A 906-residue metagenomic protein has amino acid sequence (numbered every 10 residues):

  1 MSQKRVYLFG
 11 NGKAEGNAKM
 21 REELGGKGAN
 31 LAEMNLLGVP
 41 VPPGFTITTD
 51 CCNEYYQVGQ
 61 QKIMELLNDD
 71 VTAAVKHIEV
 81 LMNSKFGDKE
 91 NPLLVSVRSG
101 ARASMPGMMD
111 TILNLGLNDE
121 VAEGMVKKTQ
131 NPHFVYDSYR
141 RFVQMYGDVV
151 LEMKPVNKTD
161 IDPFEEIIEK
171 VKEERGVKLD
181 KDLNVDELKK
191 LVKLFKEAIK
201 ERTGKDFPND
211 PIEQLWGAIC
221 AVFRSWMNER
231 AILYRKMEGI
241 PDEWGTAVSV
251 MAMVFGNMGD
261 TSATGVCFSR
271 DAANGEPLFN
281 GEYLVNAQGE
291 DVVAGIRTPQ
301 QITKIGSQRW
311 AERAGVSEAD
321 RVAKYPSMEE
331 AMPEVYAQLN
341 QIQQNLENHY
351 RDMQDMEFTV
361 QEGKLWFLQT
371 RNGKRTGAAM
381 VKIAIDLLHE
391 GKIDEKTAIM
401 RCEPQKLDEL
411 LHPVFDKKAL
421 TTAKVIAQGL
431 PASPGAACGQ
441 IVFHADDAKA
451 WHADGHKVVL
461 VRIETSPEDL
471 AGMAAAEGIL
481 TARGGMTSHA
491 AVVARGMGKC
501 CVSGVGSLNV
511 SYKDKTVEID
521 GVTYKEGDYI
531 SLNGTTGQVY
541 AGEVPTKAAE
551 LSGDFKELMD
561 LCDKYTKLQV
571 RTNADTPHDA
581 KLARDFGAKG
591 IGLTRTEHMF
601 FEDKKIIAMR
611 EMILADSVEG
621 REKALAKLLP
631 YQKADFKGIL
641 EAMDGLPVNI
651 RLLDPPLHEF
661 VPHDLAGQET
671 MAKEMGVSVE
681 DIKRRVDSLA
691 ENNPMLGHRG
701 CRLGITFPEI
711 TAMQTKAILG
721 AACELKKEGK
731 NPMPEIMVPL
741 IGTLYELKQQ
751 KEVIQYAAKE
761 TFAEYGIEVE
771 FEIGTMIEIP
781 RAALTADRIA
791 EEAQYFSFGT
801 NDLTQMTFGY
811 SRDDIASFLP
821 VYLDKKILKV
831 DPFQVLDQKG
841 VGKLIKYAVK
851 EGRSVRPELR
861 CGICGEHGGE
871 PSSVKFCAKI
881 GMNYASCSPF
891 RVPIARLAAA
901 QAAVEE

Functional and structural regions predicted by a protein language model:
M1-A423, A450, H456-V459, S466-A471 (+11 more regions): Nucleotide/phosphate-binding sheet-loop regions of phosphoryl- and nucleotidyl-transfer enzymes
K13-R21, S433-A475, V841-P857: C-terminal accessory/binding modules appended to enzymatic or scaffolding proteins
F45, A482-G484, S503-G506, T594 (+2 more regions): Short beta->alpha connector loops at strand-helix junctions that form conserved, small/polar/Pro-enriched
D69, M237, I399-H452, K457-V458 (+6 more regions): Long, charged amphipathic helices and adjacent flexible linkers at domain junctions
R98-S99, L551, L561-E906: Conserved alpha/beta-domain cores
S249, V442, V459-V461, L480 (+3 more regions): Structural motif
K364-W366, V459, S466-A474, M486-V493 (+7 more regions): Glycine-rich phosphate/ribose-binding loops and adjacent secondary-structure elements that form binding surfaces
E477-R483, C501, G862: A short, small-residue-rich loop immediately preceding and capping a beta-strand
